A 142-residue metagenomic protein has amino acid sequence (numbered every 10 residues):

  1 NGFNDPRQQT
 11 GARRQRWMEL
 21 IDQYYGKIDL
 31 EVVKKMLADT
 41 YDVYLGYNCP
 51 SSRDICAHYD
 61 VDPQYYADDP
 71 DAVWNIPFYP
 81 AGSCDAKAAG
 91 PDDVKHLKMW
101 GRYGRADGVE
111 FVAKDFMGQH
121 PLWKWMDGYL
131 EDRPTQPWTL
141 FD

Functional and structural regions predicted by a protein language model:
N1-D142: C-terminus-biased signal that marks the final domain/tail of proteins
